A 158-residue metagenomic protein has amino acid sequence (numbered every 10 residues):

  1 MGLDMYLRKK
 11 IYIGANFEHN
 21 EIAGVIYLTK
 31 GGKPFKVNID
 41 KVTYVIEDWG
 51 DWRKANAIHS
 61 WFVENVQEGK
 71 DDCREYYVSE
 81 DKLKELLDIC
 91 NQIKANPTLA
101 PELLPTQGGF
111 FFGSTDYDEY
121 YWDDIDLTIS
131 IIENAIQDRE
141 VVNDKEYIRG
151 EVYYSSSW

Functional and structural regions predicted by a protein language model:
M1-W158: Acidic (Asp/Glu-rich) sequence patches and key acidic residues that form negatively charged surfaces used
